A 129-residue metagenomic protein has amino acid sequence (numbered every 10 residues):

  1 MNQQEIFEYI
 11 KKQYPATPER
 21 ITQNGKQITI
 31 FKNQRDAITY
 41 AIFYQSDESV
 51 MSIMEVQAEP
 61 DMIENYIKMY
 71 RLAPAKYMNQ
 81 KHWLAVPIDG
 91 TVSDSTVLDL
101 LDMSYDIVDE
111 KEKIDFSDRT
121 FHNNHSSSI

Functional and structural regions predicted by a protein language model:
M1-I129: Charge-dense, helix-prone N-terminal extensions
